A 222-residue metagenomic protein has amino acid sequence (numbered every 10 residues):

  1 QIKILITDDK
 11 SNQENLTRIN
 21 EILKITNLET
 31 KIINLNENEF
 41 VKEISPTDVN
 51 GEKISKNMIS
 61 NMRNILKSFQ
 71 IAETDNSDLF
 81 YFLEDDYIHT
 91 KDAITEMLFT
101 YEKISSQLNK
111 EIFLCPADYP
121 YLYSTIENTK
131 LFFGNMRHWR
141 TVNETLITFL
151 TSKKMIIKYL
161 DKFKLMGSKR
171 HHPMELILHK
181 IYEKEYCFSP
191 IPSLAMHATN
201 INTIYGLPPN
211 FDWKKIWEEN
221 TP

Functional and structural regions predicted by a protein language model:
Q1-L5, L28-T30: Short loop->beta transition adjacent to catalytic acidic/histidine clusters or analogous donor-positioning motifs
D8-D9: Acidic ATP/Mg2+-coordinating residue in the GHKL
N12-S77: Active-site-proximal specificity loops/subdomain of glycosyltransferases
M58-L66, I94, N143-I147, K153 (+1 more regions): Conserved glycosyltransferase catalytic-site signature
L79, T90-K162: Conserved catalytic core of nucleotide-sugar-dependent glycosyltransferases
D85-I88: The conserved acidic donor/metal-binding loop of glycosyltransferases
K153-K154, K158-P222: C-terminal catalytic/acceptor-binding lobe
